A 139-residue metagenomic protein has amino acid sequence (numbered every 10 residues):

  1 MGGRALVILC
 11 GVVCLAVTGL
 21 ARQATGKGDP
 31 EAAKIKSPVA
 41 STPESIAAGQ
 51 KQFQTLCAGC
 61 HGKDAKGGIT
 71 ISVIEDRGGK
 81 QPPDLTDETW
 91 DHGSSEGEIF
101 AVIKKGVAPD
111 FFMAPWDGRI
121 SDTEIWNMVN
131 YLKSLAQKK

Functional and structural regions predicted by a protein language model:
M1-L9: Bacterial N-terminal signal peptides that target proteins for export
I8-A16: Bacterial N-terminal signal peptides
V17-A21: Sec/Tat signal peptide C-region and signal peptidase I cleavage site
Q23-Q52, K139: Electrostatic cytochrome c docking/interface patches
I35, P43, I74-K133: Extracytoplasmic electron-transfer domains, predominantly the class I c-type cytochrome c fold
T42-K66, V73-E75, K105: Sequence/structural segment immediately N-terminal to covalent heme-attachment motifs in c-type and related
K66-G67, S134-K139: Inter-heme linker and motif-flanking segments adjacent to c-type heme-binding CXXCH motifs in c-type cytochromes
